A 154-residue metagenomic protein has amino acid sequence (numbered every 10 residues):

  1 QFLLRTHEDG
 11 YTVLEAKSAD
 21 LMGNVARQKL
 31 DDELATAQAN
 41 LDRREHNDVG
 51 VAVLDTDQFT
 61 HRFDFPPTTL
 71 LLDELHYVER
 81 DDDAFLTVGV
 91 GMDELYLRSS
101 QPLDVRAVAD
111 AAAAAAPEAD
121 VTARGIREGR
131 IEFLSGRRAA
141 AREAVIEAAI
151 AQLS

Functional and structural regions predicted by a protein language model:
Q1-S154: Gly/His-enriched, cation/cofactor- and phosphate-binding structural elements
